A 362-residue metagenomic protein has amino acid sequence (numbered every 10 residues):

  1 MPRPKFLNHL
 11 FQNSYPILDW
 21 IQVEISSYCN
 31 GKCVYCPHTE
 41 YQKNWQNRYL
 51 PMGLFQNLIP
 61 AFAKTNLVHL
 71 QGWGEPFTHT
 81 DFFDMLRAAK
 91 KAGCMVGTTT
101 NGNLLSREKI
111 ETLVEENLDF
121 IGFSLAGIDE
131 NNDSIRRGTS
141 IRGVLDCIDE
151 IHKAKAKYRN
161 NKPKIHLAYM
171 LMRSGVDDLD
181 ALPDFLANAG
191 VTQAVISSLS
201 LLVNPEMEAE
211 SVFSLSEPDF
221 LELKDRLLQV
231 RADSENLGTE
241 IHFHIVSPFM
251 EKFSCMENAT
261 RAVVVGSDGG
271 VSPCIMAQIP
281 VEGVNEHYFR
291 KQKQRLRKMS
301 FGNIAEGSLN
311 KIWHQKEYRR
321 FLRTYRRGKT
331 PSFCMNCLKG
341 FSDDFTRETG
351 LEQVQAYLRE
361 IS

Functional and structural regions predicted by a protein language model:
M1-F120, R142, P205, V212-P218 (+3 more regions): Conserved alpha-helical substructure of the radical SAM core
P2-I17, M276-S362: Flexible mid-to-C-terminal extensions adjoining Fe-S/redox cofactors in radical SAM and related proteins
P16, A63, E116, A189 (+2 more regions): Structured loop/turn residues at beta-strand edges in well-structured enzyme cores
V23, S27-N30, F249, G328-P331: Processing junctions and N-termini across compartments
C29, C33-C36, C255, C274 (+1 more regions): Short cysteine clusters
K32, C36, E108, N131 (+3 more regions): Residues that scaffold the ATP/ADP-binding catalytic core of kinase and kinase-like folds
E40, G72, L125, S198 (+3 more regions): Residues that line or immediately flank small-molecule/substrate-binding pockets and catalytic motifs
W45, L50-G53, A92-M95, E111-G307: Radical SAM enzyme [4Fe-4S]-AdoMet core and its adjacent flexible, acidic and glycine-rich loops/tails across
